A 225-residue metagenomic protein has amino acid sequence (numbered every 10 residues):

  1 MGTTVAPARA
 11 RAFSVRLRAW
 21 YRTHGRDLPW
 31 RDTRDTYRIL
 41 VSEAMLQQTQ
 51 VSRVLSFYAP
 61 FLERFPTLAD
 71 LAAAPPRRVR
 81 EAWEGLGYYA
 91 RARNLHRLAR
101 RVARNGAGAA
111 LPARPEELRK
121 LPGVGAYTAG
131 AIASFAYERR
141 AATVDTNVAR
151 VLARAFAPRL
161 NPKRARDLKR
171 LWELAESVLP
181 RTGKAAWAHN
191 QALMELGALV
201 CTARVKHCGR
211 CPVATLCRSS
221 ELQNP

Functional and structural regions predicted by a protein language model:
G2, R16, W20-Q223: Catalytic cores of DNA base-excision repair glycosylases
P7-R18: Onset of an N-terminal alpha helix
